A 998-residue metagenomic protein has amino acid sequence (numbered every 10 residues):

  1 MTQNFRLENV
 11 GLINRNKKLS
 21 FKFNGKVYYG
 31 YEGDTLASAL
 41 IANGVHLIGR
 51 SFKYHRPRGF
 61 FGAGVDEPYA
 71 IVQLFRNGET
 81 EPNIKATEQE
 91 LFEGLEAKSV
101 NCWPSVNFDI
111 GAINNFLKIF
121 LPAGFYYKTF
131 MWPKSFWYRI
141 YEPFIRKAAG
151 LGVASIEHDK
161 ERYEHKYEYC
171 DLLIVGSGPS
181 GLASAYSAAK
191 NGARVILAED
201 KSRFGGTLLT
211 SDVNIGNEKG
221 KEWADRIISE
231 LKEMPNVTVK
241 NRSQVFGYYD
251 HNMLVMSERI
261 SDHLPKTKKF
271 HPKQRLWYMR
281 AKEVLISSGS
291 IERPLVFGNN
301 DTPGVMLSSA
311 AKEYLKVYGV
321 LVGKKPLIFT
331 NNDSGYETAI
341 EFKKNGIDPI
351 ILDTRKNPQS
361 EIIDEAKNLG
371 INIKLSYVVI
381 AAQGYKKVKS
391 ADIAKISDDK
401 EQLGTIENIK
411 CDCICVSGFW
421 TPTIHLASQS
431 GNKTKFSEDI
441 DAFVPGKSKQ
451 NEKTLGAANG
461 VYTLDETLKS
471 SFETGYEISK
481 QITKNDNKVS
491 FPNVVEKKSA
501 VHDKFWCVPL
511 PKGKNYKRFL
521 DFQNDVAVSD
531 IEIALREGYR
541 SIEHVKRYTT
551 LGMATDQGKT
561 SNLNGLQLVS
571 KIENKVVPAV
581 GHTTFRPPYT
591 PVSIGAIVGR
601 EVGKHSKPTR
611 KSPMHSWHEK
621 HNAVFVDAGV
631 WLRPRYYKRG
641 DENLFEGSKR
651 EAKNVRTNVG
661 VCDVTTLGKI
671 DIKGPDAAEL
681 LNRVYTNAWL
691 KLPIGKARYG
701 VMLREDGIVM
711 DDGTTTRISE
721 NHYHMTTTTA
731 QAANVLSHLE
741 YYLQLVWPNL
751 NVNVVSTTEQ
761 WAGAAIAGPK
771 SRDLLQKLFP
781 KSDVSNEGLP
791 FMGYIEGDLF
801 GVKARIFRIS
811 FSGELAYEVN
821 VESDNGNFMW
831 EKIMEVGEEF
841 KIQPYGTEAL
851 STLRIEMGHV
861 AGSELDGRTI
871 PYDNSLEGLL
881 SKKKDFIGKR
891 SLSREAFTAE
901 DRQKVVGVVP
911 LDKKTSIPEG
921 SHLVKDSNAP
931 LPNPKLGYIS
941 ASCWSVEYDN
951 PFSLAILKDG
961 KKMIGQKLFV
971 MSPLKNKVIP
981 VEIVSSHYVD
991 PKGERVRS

Functional and structural regions predicted by a protein language model:
T2-T609, Q760: Residues forming the flavin
L19-F21, V72, L254, F625-V626 (+3 more regions): Short acidic-hydrophobic surface loop/beta-edge motif
F23, L74-R76, A628, E705 (+3 more regions): Structural motif
S38-I48, P675-L692, D773, K777-S782: A short, contiguous, amphipathic alpha-helix enriched in charged residues
A198, S290, Y539, K649-T665 (+3 more regions): Residues forming anionic-ligand binding surfaces in small-molecule and nucleic-acid pockets of primarily soluble enzymes
Y548, N564, K571-L703, I708-M710: Acidic, proline/glycine-enriched N-terminal capping motif
H615, E619-K620, R633, S719-N721 (+1 more regions): Conserved, structured C-terminal
L690-N721, T726-Y742: Well-ordered mid-protein domain cores that form the structural environment of catalytic cofactors
